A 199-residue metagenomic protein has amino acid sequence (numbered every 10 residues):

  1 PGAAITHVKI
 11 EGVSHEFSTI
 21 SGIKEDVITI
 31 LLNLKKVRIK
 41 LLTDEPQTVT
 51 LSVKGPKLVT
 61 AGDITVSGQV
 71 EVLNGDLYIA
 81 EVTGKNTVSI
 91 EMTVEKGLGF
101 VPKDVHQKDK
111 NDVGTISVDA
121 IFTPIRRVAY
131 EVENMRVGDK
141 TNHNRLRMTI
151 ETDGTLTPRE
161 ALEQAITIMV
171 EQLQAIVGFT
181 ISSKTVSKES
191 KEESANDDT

Functional and structural regions predicted by a protein language model:
P1-T199: Protein-protein interaction/assembly regions in multi-subunit complexes
